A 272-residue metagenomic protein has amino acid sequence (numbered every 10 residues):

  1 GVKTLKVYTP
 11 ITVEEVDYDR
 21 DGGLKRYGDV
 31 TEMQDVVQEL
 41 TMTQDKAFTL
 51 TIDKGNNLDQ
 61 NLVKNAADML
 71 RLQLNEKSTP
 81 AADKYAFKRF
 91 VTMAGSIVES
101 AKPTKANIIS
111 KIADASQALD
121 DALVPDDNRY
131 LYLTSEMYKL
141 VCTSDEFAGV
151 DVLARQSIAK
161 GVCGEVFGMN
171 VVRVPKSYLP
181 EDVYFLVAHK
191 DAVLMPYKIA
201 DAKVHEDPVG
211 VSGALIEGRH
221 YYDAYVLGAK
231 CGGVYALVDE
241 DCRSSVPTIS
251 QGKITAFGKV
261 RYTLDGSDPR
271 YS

Functional and structural regions predicted by a protein language model:
G1-D29, L72, A94: Surface-exposed assembly/interface segments
G1-V16, V36-Q44, P103, S144-C242: Sequence/fold signature of self-assembling virion shell proteins
K6-Y8, T49-T51, R261: Short, conserved beta-strand segments within well-ordered enzyme catalytic domains that often line or immediately flank
T12, G28-D29, V36-V37, Q44-L62 (+1 more regions): Structured, hydrophobic secondary-structure cores that serve as assembly/anchoring elements
K54-A122, Y235-E240: Alpha-helical scaffold segments that mediate packing/assembly in large oligomeric complexes
T92-C163: Extended, solvent-exposed, turn-rich assembly/linker loops in the middle of proteins
D241-S272: Short, compositionally stereotyped local motifs that mark structural "simplifiers"
